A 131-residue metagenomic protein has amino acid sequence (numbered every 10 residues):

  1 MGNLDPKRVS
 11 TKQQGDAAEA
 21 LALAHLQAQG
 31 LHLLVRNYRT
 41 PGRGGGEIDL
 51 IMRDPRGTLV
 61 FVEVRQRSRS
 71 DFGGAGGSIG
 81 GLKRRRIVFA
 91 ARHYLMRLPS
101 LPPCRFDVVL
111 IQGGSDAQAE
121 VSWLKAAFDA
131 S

Functional and structural regions predicted by a protein language model:
M1-A24: Interdomain/boundary linker segments immediately adjacent to catalytic/signaling cores
T11, G15, E19, G44 (+1 more regions): Short, conserved glycine- and acidic-residue-centered signature motifs in active-site or ligand-binding loops
A28-R43: A short acidic/basic microdomain associated with nuclease active sites
R39, R53, I111-G113: A generic structural motif
G46, T58-V60, D107, S122: Protein kinase-like catalytic core scaffold
I48-M52, R56-S70, I87: Conserved catalytic cores of phosphodiester-cleaving nucleases, focusing on short active-site segments
R67-A90, M96: Mg2+/Mn2+-dependent nuclease catalytic core
R97-S131: Domain-level recognition of nuclease-like catalytic cores that cleave nucleotide substrates
